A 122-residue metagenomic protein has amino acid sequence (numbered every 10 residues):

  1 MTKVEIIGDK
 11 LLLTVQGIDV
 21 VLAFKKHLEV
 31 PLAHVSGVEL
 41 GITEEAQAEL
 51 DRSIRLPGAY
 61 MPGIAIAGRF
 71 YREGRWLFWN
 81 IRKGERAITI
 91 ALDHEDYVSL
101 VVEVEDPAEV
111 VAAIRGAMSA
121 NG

Functional and structural regions predicted by a protein language model:
M1-L32, S36-E39: Conserved beta-hairpin
A23-E29, S36-G122: Acidic, Ser/Thr- and proline-rich intrinsically disordered linker/docking segments of eukaryotic scaffolds
